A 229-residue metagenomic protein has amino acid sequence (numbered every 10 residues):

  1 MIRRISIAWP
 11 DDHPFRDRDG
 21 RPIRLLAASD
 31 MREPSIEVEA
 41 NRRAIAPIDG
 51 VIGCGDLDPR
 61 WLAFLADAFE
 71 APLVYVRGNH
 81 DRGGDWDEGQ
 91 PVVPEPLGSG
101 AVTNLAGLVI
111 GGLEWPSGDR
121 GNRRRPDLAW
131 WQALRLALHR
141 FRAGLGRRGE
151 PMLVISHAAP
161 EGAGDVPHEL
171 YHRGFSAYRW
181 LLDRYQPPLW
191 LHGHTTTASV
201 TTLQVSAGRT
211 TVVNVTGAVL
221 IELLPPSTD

Functional and structural regions predicted by a protein language model:
M1-L65, G146-E150: N-terminal active-site segment of His-dependent metallophosphoesterases
I2-P22, A101-V109, L181-Y185, T197-D229: Binuclear metal-dependent phosphoesterase catalytic core
D11-P14, I36-R42, P59-A63, P96-G98 (+3 more regions): A generic local structural motif
A27, M31-S35, R77-R82, D87-H172: Conserved catalytic scaffold of divalent metal-dependent phosphoesterases
A27-S29, G50-D56, V74-N79, L97-G98 (+4 more regions): Active-site neighborhood of phospho(di)ester-bond hydrolases with catalytic His/Asp-centered motifs
R32-I36, L57-A63, N79-W86, T103 (+4 more regions): Active-site environment of divalent metal-dependent phosphoester hydrolases
A68-E70, V92, A106, A207-G208: Short, structured coil segments at secondary-structure junctions
A68-F69, R148, Y185: A structural signal for short coil/turn segments at secondary-structure junctions
